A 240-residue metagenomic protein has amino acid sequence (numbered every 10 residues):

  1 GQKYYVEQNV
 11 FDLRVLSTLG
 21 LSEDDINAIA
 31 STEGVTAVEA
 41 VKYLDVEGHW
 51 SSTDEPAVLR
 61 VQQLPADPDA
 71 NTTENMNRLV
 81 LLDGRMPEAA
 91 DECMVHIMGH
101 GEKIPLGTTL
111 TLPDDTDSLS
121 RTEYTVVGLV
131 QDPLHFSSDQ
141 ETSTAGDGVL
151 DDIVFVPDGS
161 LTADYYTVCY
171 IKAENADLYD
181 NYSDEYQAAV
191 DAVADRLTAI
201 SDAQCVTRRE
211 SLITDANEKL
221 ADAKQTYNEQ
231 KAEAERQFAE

Functional and structural regions predicted by a protein language model:
K3-E240: Basic-flanked hydrophobic alpha-helices used for secretion and membrane insertion
